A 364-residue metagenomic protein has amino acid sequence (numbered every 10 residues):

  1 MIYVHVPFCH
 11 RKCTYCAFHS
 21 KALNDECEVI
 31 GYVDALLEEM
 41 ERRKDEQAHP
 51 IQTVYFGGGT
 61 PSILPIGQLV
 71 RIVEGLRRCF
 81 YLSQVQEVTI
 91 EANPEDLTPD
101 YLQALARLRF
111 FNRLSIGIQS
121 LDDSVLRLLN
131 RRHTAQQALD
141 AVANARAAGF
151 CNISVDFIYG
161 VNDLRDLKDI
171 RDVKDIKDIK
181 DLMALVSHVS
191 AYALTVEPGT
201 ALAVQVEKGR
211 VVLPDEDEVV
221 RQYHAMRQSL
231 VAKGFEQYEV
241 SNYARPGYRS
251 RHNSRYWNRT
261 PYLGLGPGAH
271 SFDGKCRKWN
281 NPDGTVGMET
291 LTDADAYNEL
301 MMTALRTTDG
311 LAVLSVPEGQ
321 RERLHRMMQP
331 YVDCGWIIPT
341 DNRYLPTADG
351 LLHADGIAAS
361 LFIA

Functional and structural regions predicted by a protein language model:
M1, F18-E318: C-terminal scaffold of the Radical SAM
I2-V6: Short active-site neighborhood of thiol/selenol oxidoreductases, capturing the structured segment around
P7-S20: Local cysteine-cluster metal-coordination motifs and their immediate loop/turn environment, predominantly Fe-S cluster
V220, R321-E322, A348-L351: An alpha-helix initiation/capping motif
E318-V332: Short amphipathic alpha-helical interaction segments
V332-N342: A short, conserved structural fragment
R343-T347: Minor-groove-contacting beta-hairpin "wing" of winged helix-turn-helix DNA-binding domains
D349-A364: Short, amphipathic alpha-helical interaction segments positioned at domain boundaries
